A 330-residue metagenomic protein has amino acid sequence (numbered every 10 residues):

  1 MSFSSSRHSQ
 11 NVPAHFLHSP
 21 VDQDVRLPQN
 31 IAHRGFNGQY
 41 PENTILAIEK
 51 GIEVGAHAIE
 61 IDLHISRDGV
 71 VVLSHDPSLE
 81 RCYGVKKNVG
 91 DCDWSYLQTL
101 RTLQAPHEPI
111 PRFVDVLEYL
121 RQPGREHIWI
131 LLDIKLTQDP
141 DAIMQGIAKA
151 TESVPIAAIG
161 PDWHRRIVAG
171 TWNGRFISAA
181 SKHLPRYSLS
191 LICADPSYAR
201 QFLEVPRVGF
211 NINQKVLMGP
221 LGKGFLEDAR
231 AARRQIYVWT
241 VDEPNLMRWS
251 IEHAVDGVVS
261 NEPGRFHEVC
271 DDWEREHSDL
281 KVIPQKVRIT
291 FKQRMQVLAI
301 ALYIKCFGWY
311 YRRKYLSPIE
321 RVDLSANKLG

Functional and structural regions predicted by a protein language model:
M1-G330: Phosphate-group recognition and catalysis centered on beta-loop-alpha active-site segments
